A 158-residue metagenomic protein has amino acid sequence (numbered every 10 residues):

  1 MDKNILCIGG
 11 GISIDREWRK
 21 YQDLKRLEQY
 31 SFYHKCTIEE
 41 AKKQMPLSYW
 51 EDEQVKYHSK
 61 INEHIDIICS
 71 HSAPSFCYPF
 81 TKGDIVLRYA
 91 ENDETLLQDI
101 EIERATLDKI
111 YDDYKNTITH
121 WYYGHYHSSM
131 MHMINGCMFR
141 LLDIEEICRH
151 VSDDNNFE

Functional and structural regions predicted by a protein language model:
D2-K3, G136: Residue-level detection of beta-strand-connecting loop/turn positions
K3-A105: Active-site-proximal loop/helix segment associated with metal-binding centers of metalloenzymes
N62, D112-K115: Residue-level signal for alpha-helix termini/capping positions
D66, T117-Y122: A short pocket-lining beta-strand/turn micro-motif at the edge of beta-sheets
D108-D113, H120, Y126-E158: Binuclear metal-dependent phosphoesterase catalytic core
